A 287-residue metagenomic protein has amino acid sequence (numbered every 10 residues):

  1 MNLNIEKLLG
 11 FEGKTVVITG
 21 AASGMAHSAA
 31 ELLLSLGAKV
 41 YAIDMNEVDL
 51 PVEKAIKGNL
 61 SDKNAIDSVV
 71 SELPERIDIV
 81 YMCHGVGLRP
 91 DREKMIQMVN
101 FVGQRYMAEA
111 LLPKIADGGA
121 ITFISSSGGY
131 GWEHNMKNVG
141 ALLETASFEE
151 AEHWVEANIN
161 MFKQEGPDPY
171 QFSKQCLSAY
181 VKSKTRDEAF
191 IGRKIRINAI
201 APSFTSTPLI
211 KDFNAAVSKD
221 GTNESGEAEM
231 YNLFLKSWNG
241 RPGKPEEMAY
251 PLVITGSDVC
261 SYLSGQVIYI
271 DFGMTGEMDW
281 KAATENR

Functional and structural regions predicted by a protein language model:
N2-K7, S264-R287: Short C-terminal tail/terminal secondary-structure segment of NAD(P)H-dependent dehydrogenase/reductase domains
L3-Y41: Canonical Rossmann dinucleotide-binding motif of NAD(H)/NADP(H)-dependent dehydrogenases/reductases, specifically
L50-N64, G85-V86: Rossmann-fold cofactor-recognition segment
Y81-R89, S125, G273: Conserved NAD(P)H cofactor-binding loop of Rossmann-fold oxidoreductase domains
L88-P90, A120-I191, F204-T207: Catalytic loop of short-chain dehydrogenase/reductase
I191, R196, L263-G265: Short, small/polar-rich loop/turn modules that mediate ligand/substrate recognition or access, typified
R241-I270, T275-G276: C-terminal substrate-recognition "lid" of short-chain dehydrogenase/reductases
